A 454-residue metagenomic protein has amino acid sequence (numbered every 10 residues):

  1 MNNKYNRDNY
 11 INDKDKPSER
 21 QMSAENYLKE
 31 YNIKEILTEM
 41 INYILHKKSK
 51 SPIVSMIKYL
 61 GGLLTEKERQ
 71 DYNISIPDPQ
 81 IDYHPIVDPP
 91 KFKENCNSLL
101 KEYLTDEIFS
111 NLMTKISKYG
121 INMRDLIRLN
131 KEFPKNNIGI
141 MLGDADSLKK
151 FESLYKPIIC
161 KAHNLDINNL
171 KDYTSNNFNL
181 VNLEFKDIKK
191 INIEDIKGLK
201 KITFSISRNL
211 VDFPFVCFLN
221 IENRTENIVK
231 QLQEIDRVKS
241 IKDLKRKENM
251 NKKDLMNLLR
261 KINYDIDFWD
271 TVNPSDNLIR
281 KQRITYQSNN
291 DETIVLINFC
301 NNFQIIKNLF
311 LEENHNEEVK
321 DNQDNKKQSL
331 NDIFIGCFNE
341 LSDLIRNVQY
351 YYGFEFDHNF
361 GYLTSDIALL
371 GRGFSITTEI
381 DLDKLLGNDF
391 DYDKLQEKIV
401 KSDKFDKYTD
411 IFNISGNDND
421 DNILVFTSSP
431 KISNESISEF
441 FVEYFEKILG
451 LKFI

Functional and structural regions predicted by a protein language model:
M1-E94, L99-L100: Phospho-regulatory, low-complexity terminal regions
I74-T377, L386-I454: Long, Pro/Ser/Thr-rich low-complexity/intrinsically disordered regulatory tracts in eukaryotic proteins
D381: Glycine-rich tight-turn/loop motif centered on a GG-T
